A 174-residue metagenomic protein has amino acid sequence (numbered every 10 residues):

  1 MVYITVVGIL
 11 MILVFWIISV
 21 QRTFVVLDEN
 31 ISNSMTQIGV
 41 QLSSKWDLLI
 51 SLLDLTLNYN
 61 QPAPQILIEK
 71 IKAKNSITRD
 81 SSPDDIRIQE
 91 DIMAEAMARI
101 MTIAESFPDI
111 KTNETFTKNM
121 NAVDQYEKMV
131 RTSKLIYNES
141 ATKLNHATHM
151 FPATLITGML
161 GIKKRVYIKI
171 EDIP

Functional and structural regions predicted by a protein language model:
M1-P174: A helix-centric hydrophobic-segment signal that preferentially recognizes long, alpha-helical stretches used
